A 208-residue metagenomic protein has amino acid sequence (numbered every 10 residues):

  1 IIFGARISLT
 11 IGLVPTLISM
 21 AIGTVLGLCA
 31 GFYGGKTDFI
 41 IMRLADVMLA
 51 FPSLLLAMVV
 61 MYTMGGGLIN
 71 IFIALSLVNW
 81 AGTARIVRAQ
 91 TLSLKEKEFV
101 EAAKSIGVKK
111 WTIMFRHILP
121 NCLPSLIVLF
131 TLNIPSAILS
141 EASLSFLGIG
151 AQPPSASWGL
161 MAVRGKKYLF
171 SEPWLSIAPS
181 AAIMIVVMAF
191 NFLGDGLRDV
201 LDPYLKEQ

Functional and structural regions predicted by a protein language model:
I1, T37-L44, M48, W158-M161 (+1 more regions): Hydrophobic alpha-helical segments of integral membrane proteins, encompassing both true transmembrane helices
I1-T10, V14, G34-M42, L92 (+2 more regions): Amphipathic cytosolic juxtamembrane alpha-helices at the membrane-cytosol interface of multi-pass membrane transporters
S8-G23, A50-M58, P120, P124-E141 (+2 more regions): Hydrophobic alpha-helical transmembrane segments in multi-pass membrane proteins
I18-S93, I127: Generic hydrophobic transmembrane alpha-helix motif, especially the helices
S19, G23, G27, G31-G35 (+4 more regions): A short glycine-centered flexible hinge/capping loop motif at secondary-structure junctions
L28, A57-Y62, I71, L75 (+5 more regions): Transmembrane alpha-helix boundary and packing residues in multipass membrane permease domains and related
M61-M64, L68, L75-V78, P124-I134 (+1 more regions): C-terminal transmembrane helix and the adjacent membrane-cytosol boundary/short C-terminal tail of inner/organellar
M61-T63, L75, Q90-T91, L139-A182 (+1 more regions): Glycine-rich helix-loop "coupling/hinge" segments at transmembrane-helix boundaries in multipass transporters
